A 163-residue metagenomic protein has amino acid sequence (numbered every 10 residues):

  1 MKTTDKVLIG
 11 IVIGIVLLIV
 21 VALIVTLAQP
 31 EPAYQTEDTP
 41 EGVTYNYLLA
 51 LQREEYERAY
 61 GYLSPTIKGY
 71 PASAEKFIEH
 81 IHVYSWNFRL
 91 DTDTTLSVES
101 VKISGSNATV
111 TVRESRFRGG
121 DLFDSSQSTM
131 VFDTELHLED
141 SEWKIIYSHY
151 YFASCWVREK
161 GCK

Functional and structural regions predicted by a protein language model:
M1, Y70, T94, S125 (+1 more regions): Intrinsic-disorder-associated interaction segments
K2-R53, G61: Short, low-complexity N-terminal intrinsically disordered segments enriched in polar/charged residues
K2-T4, E55, T66, R89 (+1 more regions): Alpha-helix initiation/capping motif
I24, P30-P32, T36-D38, G42-V43 (+4 more regions): Mixed-charge, polar/low-complexity N-terminal
Y34, D38, G42, A50-E57 (+2 more regions): Soluble non-cytosolic domains of exported or imported proteins
N46, E57-R118: Short solvent-exposed beta->alpha transition segments
Y47-L51, Y60, K76, T134-L138 (+1 more regions): Broad hydrophobic/π-residue packing in well-ordered secondary structure
S100-K163: Exposed beta-sheet edge and beta->alpha loop/turn motif
